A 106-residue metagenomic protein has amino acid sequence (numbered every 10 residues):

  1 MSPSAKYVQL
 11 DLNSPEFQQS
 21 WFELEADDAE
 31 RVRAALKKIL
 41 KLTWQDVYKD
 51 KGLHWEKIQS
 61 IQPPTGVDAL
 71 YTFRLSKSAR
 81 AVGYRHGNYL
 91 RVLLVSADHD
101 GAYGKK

Functional and structural regions predicted by a protein language model:
M1-A79, R85-K106: Basic, Lys/Arg-enriched alpha-helical interface segments
